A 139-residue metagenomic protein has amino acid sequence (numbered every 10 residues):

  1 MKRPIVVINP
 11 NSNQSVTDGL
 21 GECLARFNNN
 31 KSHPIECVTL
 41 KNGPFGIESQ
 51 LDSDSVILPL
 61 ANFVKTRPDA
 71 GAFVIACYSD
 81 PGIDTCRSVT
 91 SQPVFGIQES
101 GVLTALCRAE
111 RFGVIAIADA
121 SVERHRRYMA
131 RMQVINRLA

Functional and structural regions predicted by a protein language model:
M1-P59, I117-A139: N-terminal glycine-rich anion-binding loop in soluble enzyme alpha/beta folds
I57-E110, V114: Glycine/small-residue-rich loop that forms an oxyanion/phosphate-binding "nest" at active or ligand-binding sites
